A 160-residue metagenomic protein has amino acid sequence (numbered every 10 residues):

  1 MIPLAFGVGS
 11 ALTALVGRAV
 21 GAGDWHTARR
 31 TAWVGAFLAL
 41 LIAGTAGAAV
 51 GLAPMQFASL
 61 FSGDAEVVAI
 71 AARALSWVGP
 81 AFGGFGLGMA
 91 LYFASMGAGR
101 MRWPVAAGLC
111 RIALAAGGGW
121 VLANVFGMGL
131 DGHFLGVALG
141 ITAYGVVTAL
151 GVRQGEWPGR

Functional and structural regions predicted by a protein language model:
M1-P54, F85-P104: Small-residue-rich hydrophobic transmembrane alpha-helices
R18, S59-L60, R73, G97 (+2 more regions): Transmembrane helix-loop junction
A32, A39, L75-V78, F82 (+2 more regions): Residue-level recognition of transmembrane alpha-helices in multi-pass small-molecule transporters/permeases
L41-G44, P80-G83, L87, A113 (+2 more regions): Hydrophobic alpha-helical transmembrane segments of multipass integral membrane proteins
T45-A72: Short membrane-interface helical motifs at transmembrane helix boundaries in multi-pass membrane transporters
D64, R100-M101, G129: Short loop-to-helix capping motifs
A65-L91, A116-G117: Alpha-helical transmembrane segments of multi-pass membrane proteins
A69, I112-V146, L150-R160: Membrane-interface helix-loop junctions in multi-pass transport and translocation proteins
